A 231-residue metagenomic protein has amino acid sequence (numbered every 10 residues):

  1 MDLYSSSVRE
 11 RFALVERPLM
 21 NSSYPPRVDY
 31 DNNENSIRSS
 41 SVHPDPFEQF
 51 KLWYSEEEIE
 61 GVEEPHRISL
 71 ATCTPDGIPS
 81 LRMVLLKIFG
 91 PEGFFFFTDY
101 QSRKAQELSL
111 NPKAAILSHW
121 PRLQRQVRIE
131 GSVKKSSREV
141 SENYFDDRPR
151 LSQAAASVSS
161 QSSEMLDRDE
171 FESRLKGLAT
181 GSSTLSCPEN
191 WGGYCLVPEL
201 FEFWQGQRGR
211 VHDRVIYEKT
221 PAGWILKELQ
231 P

Functional and structural regions predicted by a protein language model:
D2-P231: Binding-site signature for planar aromatic cofactors or substrates
